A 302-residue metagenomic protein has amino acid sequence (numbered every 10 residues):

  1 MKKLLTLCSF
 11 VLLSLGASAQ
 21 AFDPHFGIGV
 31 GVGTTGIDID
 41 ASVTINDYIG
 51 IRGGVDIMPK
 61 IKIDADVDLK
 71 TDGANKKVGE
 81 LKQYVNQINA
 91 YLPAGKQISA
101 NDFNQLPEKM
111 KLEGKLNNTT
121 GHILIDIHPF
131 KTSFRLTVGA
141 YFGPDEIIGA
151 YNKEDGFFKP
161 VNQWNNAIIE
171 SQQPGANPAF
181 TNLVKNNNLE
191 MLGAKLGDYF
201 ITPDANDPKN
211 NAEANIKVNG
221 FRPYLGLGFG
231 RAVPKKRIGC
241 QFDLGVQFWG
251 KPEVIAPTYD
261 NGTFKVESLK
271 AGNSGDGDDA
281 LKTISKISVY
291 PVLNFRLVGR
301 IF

Functional and structural regions predicted by a protein language model:
M1-D23, L297: Bacterial Sec-dependent N-terminal signal peptides
H25-V30, K60-N118, D145-G220, G250-S288 (+1 more regions): Extracellular/periplasm-exposed beta-strand and loop segments of Gram-negative cell-envelope proteins, dominated by
F26, T35-I39, I49, T119-I123 (+2 more regions): Hydrophobic, lipid-facing positions within transmembrane beta-strands of outer-membrane proteins
I28-V30, A41, G53, I125 (+4 more regions): Membrane-embedded beta-strand positions of outer-membrane beta-barrel proteins
V32-G36, V55-I61, A140-E146, R231 (+2 more regions): Transmembrane beta-strands of outer-membrane beta-barrel pores
I39-R52, D56: Feature captures outer-membrane beta-barrel proteins of Gram-negative bacteria and organelles
S42-T44, D126-F130, G228-P234, V298-F302: Structural signature of outer-membrane beta-barrel channels/translocons
I49-I51, T132-L136, K235-I238: Repeated loop/turn-to-beta-strand initiation elements of outer-membrane beta-barrel proteins
